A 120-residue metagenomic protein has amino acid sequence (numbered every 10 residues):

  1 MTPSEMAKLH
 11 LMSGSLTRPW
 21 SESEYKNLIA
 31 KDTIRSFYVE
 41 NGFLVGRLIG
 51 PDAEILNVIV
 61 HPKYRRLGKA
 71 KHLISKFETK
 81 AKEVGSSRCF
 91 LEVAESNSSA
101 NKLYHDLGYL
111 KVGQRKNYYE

Functional and structural regions predicted by a protein language model:
P3-R65, I74-K76, K80, V84 (+1 more regions): Acetyl-CoA-dependent GNAT
L48, V93-E95: A cross-domain feature marking catalytic cores of carbohydrate-active enzymes and several ubiquitous metabolic/repair
H61-L67, E95-S98: Active-site acidic-Proline motif in GNAT/NAT acetyltransferases
A70, I74, S96-A100, N117-E120: Short glycine/proline-centered loop/turn elements that form peptide/ligand docking sites
A81-E92, L103: Conserved GNAT acetyl-CoA-binding A-motif
E92, L110-E120: Conserved catalytic-core motifs of GNAT/GCN5-like acyltransferases
Y104, Y109: Conserved active-site tyrosine of GNAT-family acetyltransferases
